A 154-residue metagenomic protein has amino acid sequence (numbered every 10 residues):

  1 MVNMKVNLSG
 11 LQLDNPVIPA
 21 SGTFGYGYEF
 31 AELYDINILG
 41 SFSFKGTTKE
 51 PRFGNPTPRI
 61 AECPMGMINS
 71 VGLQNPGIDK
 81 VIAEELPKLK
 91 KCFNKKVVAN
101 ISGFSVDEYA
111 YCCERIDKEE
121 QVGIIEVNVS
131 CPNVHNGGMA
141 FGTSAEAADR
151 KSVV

Functional and structural regions predicted by a protein language model:
M1-V97, S102-F104: N-terminal capping/small domains of soluble enzymes
Y28-Y34, D107-E119: Catalytic cores of alpha/beta
S41, G123-I124: Residues at the N-termini of beta-strands
T48-F53, V129-A140: Conserved radical SAM core fold
I78-I82, Y109, A148: Aromatic/hydrophobic pocket-lining residues that form the small-molecule binding cavity in soluble enzyme cores
I124-N128, R150: Short, acidic/small-residue loops that bind anionic groups at enzyme active sites
M139-A147: Alpha-helix N-cap and loop-to-helix initiation/capping positions
V153-V154: Conserved small/polar residues in nucleotide/adenosyl-binding loops
